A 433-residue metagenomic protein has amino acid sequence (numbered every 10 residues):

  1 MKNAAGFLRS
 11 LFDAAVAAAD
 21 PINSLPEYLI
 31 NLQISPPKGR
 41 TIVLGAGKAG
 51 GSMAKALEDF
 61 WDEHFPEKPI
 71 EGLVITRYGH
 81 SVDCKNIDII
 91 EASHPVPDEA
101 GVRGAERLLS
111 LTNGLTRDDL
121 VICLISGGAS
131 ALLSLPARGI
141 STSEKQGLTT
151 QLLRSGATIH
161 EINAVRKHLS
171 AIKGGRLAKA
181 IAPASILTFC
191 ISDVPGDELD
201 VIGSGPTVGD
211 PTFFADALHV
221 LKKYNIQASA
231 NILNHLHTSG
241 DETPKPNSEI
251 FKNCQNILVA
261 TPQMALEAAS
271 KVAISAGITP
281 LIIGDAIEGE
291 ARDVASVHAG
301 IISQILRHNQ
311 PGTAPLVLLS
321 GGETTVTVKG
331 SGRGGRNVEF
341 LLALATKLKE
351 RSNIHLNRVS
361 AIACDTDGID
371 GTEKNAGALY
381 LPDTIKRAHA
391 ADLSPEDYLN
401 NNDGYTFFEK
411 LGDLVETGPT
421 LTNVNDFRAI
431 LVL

Functional and structural regions predicted by a protein language model:
M1-I42, G51-H64, V96-R117, A260-M264 (+2 more regions): N-terminal glycine-/serine-/threonine-rich phosphate-binding loop
L44-G45, L73-T76, C123-G127, T188-V194 (+3 more regions): Short beta-strand segments
A56-E67, N86-I89, N113, P136-G147 (+4 more regions): A glycine- and small-aliphatic-rich helix-loop capping segment at beta-alpha/alpha-beta transitions that lines
V74-R117, V165-R166: Glycine-rich oxoanion-binding loops at beta->alpha junctions
P97, S110-V201, P206-G209, K386 (+5 more regions): Glycine-rich, mobile lid/loop segments that gate access to catalytic sites or pores
I140-T158, D210-N225, G330-A361: Gly/Ser/Thr-rich active-site loops/lids in small-molecule metabolic enzymes that frequently grip phosphoryl groups
R166, A184-L187, G209-V297, I301: Accessory alpha-helical/coil subdomains and C-terminal extensions that flank or cap enzyme catalytic cores
L341-L433: Internal helix-turn-beta structural module
